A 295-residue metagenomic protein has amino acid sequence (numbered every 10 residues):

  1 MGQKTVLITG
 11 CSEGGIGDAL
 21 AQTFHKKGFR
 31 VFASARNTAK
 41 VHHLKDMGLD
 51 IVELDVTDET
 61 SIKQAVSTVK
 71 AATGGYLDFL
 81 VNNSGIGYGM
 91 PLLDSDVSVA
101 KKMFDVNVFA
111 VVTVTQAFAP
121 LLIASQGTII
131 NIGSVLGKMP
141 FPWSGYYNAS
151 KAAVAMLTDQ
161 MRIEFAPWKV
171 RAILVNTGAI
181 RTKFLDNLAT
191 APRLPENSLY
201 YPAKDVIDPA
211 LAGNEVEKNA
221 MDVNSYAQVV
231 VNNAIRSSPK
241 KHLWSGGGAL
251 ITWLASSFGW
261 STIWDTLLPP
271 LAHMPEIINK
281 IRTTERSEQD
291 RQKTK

Functional and structural regions predicted by a protein language model:
M1-F32: Canonical Rossmann dinucleotide-binding motif of NAD(H)/NADP(H)-dependent dehydrogenases/reductases, specifically
M47-T60: Rossmann-fold cofactor-recognition segment
N83-Y88: Conserved NAD(P)H cofactor-binding loop of Rossmann-fold oxidoreductase domains
P91-L92, V99-K102, Q126: Substrate-binding pocket helix/loop in short-chain dehydrogenase/reductase
T115, S150-A153: Active-site helix of classical SDR
S134: Residue(s) in the substrate-gating loop at a strand-loop-helix junction that position the organic substrate next
A166-K218: C-terminal beta-strand-loop-alpha-helix "lid" module of Rossmann-like NAD(P)-dependent dehydrogenases
